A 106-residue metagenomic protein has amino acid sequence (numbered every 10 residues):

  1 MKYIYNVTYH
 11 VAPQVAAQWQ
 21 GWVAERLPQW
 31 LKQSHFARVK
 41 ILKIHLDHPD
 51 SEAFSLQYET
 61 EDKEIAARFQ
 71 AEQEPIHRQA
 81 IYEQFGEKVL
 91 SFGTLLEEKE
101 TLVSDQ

Functional and structural regions predicted by a protein language model:
M1-Y3, S34: Coil-to-beta-strand transition motifs
I4-H10, L42-Q73: Short, well-ordered beta-strand segments in beta-rich or mixed alpha/beta enzyme and ligand-binding folds
V15-I41, R78-A80: Short amphipathic alpha-helical segments
A17-W19, A66-R68, V103: Short acidic, gly/pro-rich beta-turn/loop elements at beta-sheet edges and active-site/ligand-binding grooves
E25-P28, Y58-E61, P75-Q79, K88: Short, low-complexity, polar/charged sequence segments that are solvent-exposed and flexible
L31-Q33, E61-E64, T101-D105: A short, structured loop/turn motif at beta-sheet edges
H35, A71-E74, Y82, G86: A generic structural signal for secondary-structure junctions that act as hinges or helix/strand caps at the edges
K40-D50, Q79-Q106: Glycine-rich beta-strand-turn "strand-cap" elements at beta-sheet edges
